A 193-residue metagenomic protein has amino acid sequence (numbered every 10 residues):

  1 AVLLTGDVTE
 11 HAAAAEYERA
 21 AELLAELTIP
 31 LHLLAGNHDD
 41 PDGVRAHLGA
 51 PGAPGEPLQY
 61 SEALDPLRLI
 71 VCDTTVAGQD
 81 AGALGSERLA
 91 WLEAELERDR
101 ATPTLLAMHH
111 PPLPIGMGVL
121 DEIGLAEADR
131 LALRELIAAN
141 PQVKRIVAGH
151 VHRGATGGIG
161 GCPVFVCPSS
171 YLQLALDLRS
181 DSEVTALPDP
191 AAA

Functional and structural regions predicted by a protein language model:
A1, A81-P163: His/acidic metal-ligating clusters that form di-metal
A1-G52, A128-D129, A139: Core catalytic region of metal-dependent phosphoesterases/phosphodiesterases, especially metallo-beta-lactamase-like
G6-V8, N37-D39, T74-T75, H110-P111 (+2 more regions): Active-site metal-binding loops of divalent metal-dependent hydrolases
R45-Y60, L92: Alpha-helical scaffolding within the catalytic cores of extracellular/periplasmic polymer-degrading hydrolases
L58-D65, A155-G160: Short acidic-hydrophobic surface loop/beta-edge motif
P66-V76, L105-M108, C162-P168: Active-site-proximal beta-strand elements of phosphoester/diester hydrolases
T74-T75, G116-L120, L176-R179: Short acidic, glycine/proline-rich loop/turn micro-motifs
L136, G154-A193: Binuclear metal-dependent phosphoesterase catalytic core
